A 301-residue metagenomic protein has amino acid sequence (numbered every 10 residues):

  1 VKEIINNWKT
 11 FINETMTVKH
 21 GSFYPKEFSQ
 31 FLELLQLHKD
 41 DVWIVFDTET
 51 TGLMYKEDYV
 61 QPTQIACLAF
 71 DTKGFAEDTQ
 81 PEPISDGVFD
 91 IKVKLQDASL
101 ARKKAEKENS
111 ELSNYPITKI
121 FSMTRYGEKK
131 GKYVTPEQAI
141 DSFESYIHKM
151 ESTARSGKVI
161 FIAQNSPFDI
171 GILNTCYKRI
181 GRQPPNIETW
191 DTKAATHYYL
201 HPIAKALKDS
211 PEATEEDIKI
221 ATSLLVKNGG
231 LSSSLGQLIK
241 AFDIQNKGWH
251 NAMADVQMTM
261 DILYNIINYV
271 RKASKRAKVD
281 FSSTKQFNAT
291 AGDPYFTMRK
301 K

Functional and structural regions predicted by a protein language model:
V1-M16, D90, Q96: Short acidic, low-complexity intrinsically disordered linear motifs used for protein-protein interactions
T15-F28, L34, P211-K227, K240-A241 (+2 more regions): Acidic two-metal-ion nuclease catalytic site recognized across multiple nuclease folds, prominently DnaQ/RNase D-T
T17-I44, T48-I170, G229: Conserved non-catalytic scaffold segment of RNase H-like nuclease domains
L53-Y55, H197, D261: Conserved protein kinase catalytic core
K73, T175-I180, Y198, P202 (+2 more regions): Active-site catalytic microenvironments for nucleophilic, acid-base chemistry
V93-K130, T192-Q257: Active-site-proximal helix-loop-helix substrate-binding element of RNase H-like nuclease domains
P167-W190: Substrate-recognition/cap helix-loop segment adjacent to the acidic, metal-dependent catalytic center of Asp-based
